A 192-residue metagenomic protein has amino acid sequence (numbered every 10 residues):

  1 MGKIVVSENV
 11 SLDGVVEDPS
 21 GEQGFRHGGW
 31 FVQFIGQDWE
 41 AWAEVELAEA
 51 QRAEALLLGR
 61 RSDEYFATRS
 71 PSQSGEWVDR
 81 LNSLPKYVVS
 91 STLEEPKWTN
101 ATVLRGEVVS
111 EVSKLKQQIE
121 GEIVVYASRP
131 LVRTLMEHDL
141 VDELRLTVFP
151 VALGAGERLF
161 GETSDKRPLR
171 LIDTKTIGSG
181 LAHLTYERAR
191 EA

Functional and structural regions predicted by a protein language model:
M1-L140, P150-A192: Portal/gating segments that form or line small-molecule/metal binding sites
T147: Non-cysteine beta-strand/loop elements that form the S-adenosyl-L-methionine
